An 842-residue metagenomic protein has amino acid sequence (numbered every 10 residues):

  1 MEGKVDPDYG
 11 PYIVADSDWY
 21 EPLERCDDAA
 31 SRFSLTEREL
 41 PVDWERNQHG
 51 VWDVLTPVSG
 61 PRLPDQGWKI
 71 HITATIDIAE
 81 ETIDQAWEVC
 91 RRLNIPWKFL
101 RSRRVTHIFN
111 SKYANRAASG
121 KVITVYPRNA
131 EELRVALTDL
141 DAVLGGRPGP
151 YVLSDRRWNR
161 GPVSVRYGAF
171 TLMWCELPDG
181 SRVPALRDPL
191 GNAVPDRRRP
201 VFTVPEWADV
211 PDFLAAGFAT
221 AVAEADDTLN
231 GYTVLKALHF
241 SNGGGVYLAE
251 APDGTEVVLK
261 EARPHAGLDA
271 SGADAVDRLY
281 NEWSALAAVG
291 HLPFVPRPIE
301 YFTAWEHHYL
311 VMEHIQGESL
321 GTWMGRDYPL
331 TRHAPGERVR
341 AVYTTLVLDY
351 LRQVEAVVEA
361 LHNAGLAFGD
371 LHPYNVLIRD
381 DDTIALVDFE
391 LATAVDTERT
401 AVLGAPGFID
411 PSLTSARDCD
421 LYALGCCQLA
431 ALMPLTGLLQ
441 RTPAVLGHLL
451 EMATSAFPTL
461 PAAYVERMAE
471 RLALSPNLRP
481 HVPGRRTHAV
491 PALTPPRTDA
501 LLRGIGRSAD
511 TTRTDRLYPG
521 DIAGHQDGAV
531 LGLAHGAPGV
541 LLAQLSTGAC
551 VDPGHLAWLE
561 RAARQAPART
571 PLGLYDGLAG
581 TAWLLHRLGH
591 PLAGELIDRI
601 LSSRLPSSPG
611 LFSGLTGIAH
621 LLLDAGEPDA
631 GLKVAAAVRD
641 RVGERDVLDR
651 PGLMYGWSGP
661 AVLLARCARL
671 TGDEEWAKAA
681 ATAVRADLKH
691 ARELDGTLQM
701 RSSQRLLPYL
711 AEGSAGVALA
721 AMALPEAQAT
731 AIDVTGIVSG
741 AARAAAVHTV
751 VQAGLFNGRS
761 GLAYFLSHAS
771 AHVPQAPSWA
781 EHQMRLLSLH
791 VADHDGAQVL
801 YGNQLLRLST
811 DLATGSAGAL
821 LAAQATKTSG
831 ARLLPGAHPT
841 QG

Functional and structural regions predicted by a protein language model:
E2-G245, Q440-P443, A453-R507, T512-D521: Phosphate/pyrophosphate-binding loops and the adjoining catalytic core of nucleotide-dependent enzymes
Q66-I76, L235-E282: ATP-binding glycine-rich loop module of kinase domains
R147, L478-D521, A723, F765-Q775 (+1 more regions): Terminal, non-catalytic domain-edge segments
S284-F294: Structural motif at the C-terminus of the N-lobe alphaC helix and the adjacent alphaC-beta4 loop of the Hanks-type
R297-H308: Short beta-strand micro-motifs within the conserved protein kinase catalytic domain, predominantly in the N-lobe
L310-E318: Short pocket-lining segment of the protein kinase catalytic domain that shapes the ATP-binding cleft
V358, H362-P373, I378: Catalytic-loop of the protein kinase fold
L391-M452: C-lobe/activation-segment region of protein kinase-like
